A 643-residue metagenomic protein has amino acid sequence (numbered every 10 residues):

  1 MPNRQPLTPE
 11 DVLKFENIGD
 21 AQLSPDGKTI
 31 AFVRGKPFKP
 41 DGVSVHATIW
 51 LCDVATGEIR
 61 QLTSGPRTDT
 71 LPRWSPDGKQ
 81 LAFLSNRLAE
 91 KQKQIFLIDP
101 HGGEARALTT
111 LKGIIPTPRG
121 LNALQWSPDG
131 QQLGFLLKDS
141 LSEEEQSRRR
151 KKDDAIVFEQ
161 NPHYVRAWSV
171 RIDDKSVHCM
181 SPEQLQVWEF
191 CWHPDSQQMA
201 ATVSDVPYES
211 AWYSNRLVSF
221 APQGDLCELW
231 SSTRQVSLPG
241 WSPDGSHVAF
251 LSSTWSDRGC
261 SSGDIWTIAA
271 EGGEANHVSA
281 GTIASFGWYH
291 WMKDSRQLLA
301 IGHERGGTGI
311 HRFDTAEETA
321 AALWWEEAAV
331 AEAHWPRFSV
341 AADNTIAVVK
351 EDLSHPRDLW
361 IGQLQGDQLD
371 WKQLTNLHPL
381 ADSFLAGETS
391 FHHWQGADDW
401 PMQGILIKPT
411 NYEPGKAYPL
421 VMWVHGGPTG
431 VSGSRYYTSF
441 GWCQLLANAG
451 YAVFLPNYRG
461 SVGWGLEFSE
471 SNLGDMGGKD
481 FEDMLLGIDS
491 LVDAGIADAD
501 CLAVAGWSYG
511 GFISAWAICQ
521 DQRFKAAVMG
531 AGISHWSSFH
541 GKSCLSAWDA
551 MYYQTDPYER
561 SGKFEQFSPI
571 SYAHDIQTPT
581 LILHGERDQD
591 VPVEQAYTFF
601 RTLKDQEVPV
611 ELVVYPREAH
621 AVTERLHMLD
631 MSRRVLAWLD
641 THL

Functional and structural regions predicted by a protein language model:
L7-D11, E58-T63, R106-T109, S176-S181 (+3 more regions): A short beta-strand motif characteristic of beta-propeller blades
E10-A47: Beta-strand-rich domains and repeat architectures in extracellular enzymes and scaffolds, especially beta-propellers
P25-D26, P76-D77, P128-D129, P194-D195 (+3 more regions): Residue-level detector of Asp-centered blade-edge/turn motifs that repeat once per structural unit in beta-propeller
I30, G78-A82, G130-L133, M199-A200 (+3 more regions): Hydrophobic beta-strand positions that form the internal "hydrophobic ladder" of WD40/Gbeta-like beta-propeller blades
R34-T48, T63-D69, L84-F96, E104 (+12 more regions): A flexible loop/linker signature enriched in serine peptidases of the S9 family
D53-G57, D99-G103, R171-K175, A221-G224 (+3 more regions): Short loop/turn segments that connect beta-strands within beta-propeller blades
W335-L643: Serine-hydrolase catalytic core recognition
